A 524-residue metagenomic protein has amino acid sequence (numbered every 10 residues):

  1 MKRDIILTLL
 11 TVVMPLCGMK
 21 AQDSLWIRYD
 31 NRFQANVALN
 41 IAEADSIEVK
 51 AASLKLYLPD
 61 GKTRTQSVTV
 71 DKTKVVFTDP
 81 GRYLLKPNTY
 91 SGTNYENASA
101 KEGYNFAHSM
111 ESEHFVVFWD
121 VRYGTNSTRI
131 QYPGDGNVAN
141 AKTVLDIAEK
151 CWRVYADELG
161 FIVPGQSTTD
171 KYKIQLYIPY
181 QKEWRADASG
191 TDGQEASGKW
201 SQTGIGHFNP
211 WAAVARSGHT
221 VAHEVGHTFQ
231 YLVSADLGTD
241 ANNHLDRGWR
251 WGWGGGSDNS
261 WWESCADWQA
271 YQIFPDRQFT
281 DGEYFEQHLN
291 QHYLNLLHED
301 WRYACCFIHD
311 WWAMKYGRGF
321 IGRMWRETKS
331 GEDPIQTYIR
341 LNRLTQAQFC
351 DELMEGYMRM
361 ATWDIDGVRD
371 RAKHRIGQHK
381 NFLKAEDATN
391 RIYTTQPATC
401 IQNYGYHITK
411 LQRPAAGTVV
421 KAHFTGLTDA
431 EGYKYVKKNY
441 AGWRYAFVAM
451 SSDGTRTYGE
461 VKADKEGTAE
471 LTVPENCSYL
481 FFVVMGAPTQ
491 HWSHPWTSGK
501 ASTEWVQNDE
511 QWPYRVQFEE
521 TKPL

Functional and structural regions predicted by a protein language model:
M1-S24: Bacterial Sec-dependent N-terminal signal peptides
Q22-P87: Compositionally biased alpha-helical segments
P80-F115, D120-T203, W211-V225, F229-T239 (+1 more regions): Zn2+-dependent metallopeptidase catalytic core
Q131-T143, F208-R216, R250-G256, Q291-E299 (+1 more regions): Second-shell loop/turn segments in exported
A156-I174, D236-H244, G255-N259, F279-F285 (+2 more regions): Surface-exposed patches in mature extracellular/periplasmic domains of secreted proteins
T203-F279, F285-E286, A304: Zinc-dependent metallopeptidase catalytic helix centered on the HExxH motif and its immediate flanking segment
E286-D366: Active-site-proximal alpha-helical
G331-L524: Beta/coil-rich, acidic/histidine-enriched accessory regions frequently appended to metallopeptidases
